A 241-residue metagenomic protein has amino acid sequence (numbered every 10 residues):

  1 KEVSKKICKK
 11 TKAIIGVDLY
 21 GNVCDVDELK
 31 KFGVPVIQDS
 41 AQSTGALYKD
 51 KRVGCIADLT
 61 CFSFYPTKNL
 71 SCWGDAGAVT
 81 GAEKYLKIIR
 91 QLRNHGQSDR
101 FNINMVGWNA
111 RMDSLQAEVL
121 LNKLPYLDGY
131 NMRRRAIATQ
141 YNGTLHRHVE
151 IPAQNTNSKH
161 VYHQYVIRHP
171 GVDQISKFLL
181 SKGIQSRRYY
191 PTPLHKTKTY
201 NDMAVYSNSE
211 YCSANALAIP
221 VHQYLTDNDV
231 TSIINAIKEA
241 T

Functional and structural regions predicted by a protein language model:
K1-C72, A78-E83, A218: Active-site phosphate-binding strand-loop segment of PLP-dependent enzymes
K5, A13-V17, L47, K84-T241: PLP-dependent aminotransferase class I/II
G74-D75, L115: A conserved catalytic-core signature of glycosyltransferases
A76-G77, Q164: Conserved beta-strand and immediately adjacent loop positions that scaffold enzyme active sites
